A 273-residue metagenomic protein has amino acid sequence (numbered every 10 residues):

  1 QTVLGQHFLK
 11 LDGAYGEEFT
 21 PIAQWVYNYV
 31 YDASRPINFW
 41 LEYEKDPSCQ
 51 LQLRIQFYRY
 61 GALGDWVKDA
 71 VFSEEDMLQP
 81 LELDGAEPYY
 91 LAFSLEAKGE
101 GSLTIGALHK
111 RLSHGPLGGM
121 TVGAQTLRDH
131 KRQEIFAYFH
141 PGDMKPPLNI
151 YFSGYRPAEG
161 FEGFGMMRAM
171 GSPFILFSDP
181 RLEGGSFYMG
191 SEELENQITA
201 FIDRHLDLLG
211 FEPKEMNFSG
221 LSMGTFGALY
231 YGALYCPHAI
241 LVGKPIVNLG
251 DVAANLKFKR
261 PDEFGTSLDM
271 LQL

Functional and structural regions predicted by a protein language model:
Q1-M120: Beta-strand-enriched, solvent-exposed domains that form extended recognition/catalytic surfaces
V30-D32, P36, F161-E162, F177-G185 (+1 more regions): Patatin-like phospholipase
R59, V122-E183: Short, surface-exposed "cap/lid" segments of acyl-processing enzymes
Y188-F211: Alpha/beta-hydrolase active-site loop
G210-G224: Alpha/beta-hydrolase fold nucleophile elbow
T225-C236: Short glycine-enriched nucleophile-adjacent loop and the immediately C-terminal alpha-helix near the catalytic center
L241-A253: Active-site nucleophile loop of the alpha/beta-hydrolase fold
K257-L273: The feature captures the conserved acid-bearing segment of alpha/beta-hydrolase catalytic domains
